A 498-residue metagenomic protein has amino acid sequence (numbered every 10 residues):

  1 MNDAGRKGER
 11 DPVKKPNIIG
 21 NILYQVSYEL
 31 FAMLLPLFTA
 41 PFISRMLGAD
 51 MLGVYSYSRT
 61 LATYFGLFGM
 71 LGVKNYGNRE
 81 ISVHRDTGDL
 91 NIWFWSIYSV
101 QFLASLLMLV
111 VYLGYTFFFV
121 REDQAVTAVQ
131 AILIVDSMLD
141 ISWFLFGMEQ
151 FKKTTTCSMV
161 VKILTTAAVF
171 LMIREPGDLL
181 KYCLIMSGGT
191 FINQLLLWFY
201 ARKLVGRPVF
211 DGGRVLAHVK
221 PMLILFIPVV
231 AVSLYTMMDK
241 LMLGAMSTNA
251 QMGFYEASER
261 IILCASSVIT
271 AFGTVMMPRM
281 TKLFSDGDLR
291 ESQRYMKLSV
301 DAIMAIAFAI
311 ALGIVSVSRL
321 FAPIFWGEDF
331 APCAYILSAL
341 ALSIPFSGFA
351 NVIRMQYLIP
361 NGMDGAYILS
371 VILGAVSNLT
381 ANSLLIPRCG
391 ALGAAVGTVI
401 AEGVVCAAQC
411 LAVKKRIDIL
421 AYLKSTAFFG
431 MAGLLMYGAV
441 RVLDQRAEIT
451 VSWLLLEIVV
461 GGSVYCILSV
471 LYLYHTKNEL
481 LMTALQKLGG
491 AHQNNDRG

Functional and structural regions predicted by a protein language model:
N2-E9, G438-G498: Membrane-proximal transmembrane or re-entrant/amphipathic helices at the cytosolic face
N2-K14, I18, K152-T155, L179-M186 (+6 more regions): Interhelical loop/hinge segments that connect adjacent transmembrane helices in multipass membrane
P16-K74, T166, F170, L223-N249 (+1 more regions): Signature of the first transmembrane helix
G20-P36, V161, K181-L197, A201 (+5 more regions): Transmembrane helical elements of multi-pass membrane transporters/channels
L30, L37, G69-M70, N75 (+7 more regions): Alpha-helical transmembrane segments of multi-pass membrane transport and lipid-handling proteins
A32-P36, A40, R59-G66, M70-N78 (+11 more regions): Short runs within selected transmembrane alpha-helices of multi-pass transporters and secretion channels
A40-P41, G69-R85, S258, I262-V300 (+1 more regions): Helix-loop junctions and terminal segments of transmembrane helices in multi-pass membrane transport/translocation
S99-A231, T236-M237, V442: Hydrophobic transmembrane helix module of multi-pass membrane transport proteins
